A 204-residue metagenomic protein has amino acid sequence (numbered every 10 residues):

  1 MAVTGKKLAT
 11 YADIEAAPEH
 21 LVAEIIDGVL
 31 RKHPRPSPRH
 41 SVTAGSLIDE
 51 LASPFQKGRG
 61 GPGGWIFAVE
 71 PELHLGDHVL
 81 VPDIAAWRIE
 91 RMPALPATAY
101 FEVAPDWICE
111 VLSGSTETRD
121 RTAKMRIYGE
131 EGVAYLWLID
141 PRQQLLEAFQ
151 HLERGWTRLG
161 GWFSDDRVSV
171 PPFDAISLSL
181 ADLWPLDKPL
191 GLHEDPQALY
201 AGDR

Functional and structural regions predicted by a protein language model:
M1-R204: Gly/Pro/Ser/Thr-rich low-complexity, intrinsically disordered segments predominantly at protein N-termini
